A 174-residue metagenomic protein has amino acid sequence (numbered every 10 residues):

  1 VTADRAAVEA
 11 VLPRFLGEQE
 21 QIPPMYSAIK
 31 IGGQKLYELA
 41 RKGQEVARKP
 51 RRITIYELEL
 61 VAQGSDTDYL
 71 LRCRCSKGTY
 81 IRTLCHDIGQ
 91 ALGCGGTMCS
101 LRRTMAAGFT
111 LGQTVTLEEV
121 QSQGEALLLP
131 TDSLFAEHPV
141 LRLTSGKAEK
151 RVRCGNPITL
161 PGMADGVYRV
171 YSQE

Functional and structural regions predicted by a protein language model:
V1-Q113: RNA pseudouridine synthases
A6-R14, R72, A91-E174: Accessory RNA 3′-end/elbow-binding domains used by RNA modification enzymes
